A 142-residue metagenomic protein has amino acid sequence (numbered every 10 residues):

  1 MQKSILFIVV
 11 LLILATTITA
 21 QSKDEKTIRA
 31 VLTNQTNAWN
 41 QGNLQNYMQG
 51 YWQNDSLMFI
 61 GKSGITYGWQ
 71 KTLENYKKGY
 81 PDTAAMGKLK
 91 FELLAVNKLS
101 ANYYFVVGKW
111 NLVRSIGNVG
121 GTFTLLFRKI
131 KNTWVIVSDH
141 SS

Functional and structural regions predicted by a protein language model:
S4, I8-G50, K71: Short, low-complexity N-terminal intrinsically disordered segments enriched in polar/charged residues
L44-L99: A solvent-exposed, acidic/Ser-Thr-rich amphipathic alpha-helical stretch
W52, S63, A95, K109-W110 (+2 more regions): A mature extracytoplasmic/lumenal domain signature
Y76, F91-N97, W110-L112, T122-R128: Hydrophobic/aromatic beta-strand elements that line small-molecule binding cavities or substrate pockets in beta-rich
T83-A84, L112-V119: Short, cysteine-centered beta-strand-loop-beta hairpins and adjacent loop/turn segments enriched in charged/polar
A101-W110: A short hydrophobic beta-strand element
G120-S142: Short beta-strand edge/turn micro-motifs at domain boundaries
